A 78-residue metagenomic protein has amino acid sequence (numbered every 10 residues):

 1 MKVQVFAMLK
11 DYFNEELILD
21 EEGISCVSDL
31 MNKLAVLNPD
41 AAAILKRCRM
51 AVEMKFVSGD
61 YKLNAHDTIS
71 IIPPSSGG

Functional and structural regions predicted by a protein language model:
M1-S76: Ubiquitin-like/PB1-type beta-grasp interaction modules and other compact soluble beta-rich domains
